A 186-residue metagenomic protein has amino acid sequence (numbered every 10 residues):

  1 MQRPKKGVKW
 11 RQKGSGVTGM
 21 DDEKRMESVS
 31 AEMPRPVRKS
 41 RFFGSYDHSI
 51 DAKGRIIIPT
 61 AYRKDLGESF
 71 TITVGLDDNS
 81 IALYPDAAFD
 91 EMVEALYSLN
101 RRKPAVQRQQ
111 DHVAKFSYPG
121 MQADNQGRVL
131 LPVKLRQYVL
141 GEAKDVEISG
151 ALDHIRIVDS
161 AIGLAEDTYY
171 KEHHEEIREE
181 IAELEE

Functional and structural regions predicted by a protein language model:
M1-H48, A52-K53, A61-Q126, V133-E186: Flexible "stalk/tail and boundary" regions
